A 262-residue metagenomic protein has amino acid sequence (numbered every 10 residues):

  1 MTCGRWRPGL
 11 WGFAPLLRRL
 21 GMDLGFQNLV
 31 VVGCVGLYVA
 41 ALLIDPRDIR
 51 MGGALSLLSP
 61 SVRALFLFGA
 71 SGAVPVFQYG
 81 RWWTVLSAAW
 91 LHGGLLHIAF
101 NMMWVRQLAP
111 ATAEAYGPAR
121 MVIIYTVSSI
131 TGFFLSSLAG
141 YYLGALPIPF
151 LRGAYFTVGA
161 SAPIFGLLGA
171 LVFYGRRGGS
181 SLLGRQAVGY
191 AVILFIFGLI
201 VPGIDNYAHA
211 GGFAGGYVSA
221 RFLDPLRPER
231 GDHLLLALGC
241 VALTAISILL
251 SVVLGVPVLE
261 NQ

Functional and structural regions predicted by a protein language model:
M1-G21, G198-Q262: C-terminal transmembrane module of polytopic alpha-helical membrane proteins
F26-V158, P202-I204: N-terminal TM1-TM2 helical hairpin plus the immediately adjacent luminal interfacial "cap"
N28-V32, V122-T126, V188-V192, A210 (+2 more regions): Hydrophobic alpha-helical transmembrane segments
M103-Q107, Y190-F197: Hydrophobic, membrane-inserted alpha-helices
A109, G169-Y174, G216-D224: Hydrophobic transmembrane alpha-helices
E114-A115, L171-V188, D224-A237: Alpha-helical transmembrane bundle and helix-membrane interface signal in multi-pass integral membrane proteins
L143, P147, I164-F173, R177-G178: Alpha-helical transmembrane segments
G153-L171, A208: Membrane-interface micro-motifs in multi-pass membrane enzymes
